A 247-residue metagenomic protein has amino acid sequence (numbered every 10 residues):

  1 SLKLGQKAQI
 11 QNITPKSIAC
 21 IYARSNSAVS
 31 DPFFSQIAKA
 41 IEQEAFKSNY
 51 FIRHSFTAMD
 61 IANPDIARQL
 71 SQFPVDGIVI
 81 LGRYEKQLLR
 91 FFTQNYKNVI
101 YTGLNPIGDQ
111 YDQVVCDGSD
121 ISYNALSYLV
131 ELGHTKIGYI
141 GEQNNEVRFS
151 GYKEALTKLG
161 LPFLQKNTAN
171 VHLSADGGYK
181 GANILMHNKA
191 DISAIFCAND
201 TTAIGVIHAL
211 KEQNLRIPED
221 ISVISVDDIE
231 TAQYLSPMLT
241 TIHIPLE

Functional and structural regions predicted by a protein language model:
S1-T14: N-terminal helix-turn-helix DNA-binding module of bacterial transcription factors
I13-S127, E131, H187, D191: Alpha-helical recognition/docking segments in bacterial nutrient-uptake and carbohydrate-utilization systems
A19, V75-G82, G138-G141, T168 (+2 more regions): Periplasmic-binding protein-like
P32-K47, I121-A125, N144-P162, G177 (+3 more regions): Short, solvent-exposed amphipathic alpha-helices that sit in or adjacent to ligand/effector-binding or catalytic
R53-I61, N167-D176: Short beta->alpha junction loops
V79, I100, D112-V114, G138 (+3 more regions): Hydrophobic/aromatic beta-strand patches that form the interior of the parallel beta-sheet core in alpha/beta enzyme
V114-Y139, S150, E154, A175-I184 (+2 more regions): Hydrophobic alpha-helical segments within soluble ligand-binding/sensing domains
N183-E247: Flexible loop/turn connectors
